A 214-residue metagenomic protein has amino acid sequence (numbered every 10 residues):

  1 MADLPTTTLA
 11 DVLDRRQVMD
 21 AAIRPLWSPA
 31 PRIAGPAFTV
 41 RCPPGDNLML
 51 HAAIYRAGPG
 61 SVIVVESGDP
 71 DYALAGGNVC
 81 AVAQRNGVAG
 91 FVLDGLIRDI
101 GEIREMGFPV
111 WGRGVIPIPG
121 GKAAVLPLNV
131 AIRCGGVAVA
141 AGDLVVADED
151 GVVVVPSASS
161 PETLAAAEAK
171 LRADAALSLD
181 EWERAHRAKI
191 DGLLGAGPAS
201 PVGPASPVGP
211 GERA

Functional and structural regions predicted by a protein language model:
M1-A141, V155-K189, L194-P201, G211-A214: Feature captures the catalytic cores and cofactor-binding loops of soluble hydro-lyases/lyases that act on carboxylate
V145: C-terminal binding/interaction regions
D148: Acidic/polar active-site rim loop that often engages polyanionic ligands
A205-V208: Acidic, glycine-centered low-complexity repeats within long intrinsically disordered regions
